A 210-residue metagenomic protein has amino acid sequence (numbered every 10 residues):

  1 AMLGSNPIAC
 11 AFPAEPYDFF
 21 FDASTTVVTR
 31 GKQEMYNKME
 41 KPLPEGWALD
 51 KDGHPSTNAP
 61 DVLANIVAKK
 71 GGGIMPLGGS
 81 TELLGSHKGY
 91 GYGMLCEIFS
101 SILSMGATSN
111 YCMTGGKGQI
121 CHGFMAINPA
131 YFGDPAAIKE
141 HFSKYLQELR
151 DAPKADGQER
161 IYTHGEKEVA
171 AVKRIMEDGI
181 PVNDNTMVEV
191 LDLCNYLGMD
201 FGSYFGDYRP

Functional and structural regions predicted by a protein language model:
A1-V67: Phosphate/diphosphate-binding glycine-rich loops and adjacent basic-rich segments that engage nucleotide
G4-A9, T25-E40, K70, I102-M105 (+2 more regions): Short secondary-structure transition/capping segments
N6-I8, Y17-F19, P44-E45, G73-M75 (+3 more regions): Structural beta-strand/beta-sheet cores of well-ordered domains, especially the beta-sheet scaffolds that support
T25-V28, T81, P129-Y131: Glycine-rich beta-alpha junction loops
K32-E34, H87-G89, P135-I138, R174: Short conserved micro-motifs at the rims of enzyme active sites and ligand-binding pockets
K41-Y111: Secondary-shell segments that build the walls of catalytic and ion/ligand-binding clefts
I98, L103, Y111-P210: Catalytic-core signal marking the mid-to-C-terminal active-site face
